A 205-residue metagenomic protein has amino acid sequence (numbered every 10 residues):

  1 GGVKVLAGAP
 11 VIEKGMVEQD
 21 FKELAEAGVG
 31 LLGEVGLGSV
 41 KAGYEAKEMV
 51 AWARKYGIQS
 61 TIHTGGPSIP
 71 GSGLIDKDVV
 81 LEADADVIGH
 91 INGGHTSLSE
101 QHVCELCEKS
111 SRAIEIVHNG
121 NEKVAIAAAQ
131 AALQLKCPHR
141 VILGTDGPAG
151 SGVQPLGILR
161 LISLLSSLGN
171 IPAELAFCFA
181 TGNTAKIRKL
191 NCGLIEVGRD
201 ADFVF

Functional and structural regions predicted by a protein language model:
G1-K41, E48-A51, K55: Divalent-metal coordination cores built from histidine and acidic residues
A9-E13, G120, N183: Acidic, glycine-rich active-site loops and adjacent beta-strand->loop/helix elements that engage anionic groups
V17, A46, G73, E100 (+4 more regions): Generic non-transmembrane alpha-helix signal with a bias for helix starts/N-cap capping motifs
Q19, E23-E26, H90, K109 (+3 more regions): Charged/polar, solvent-exposed surface patches and flexible loops
Q19-L24, E48, L106, A127 (+3 more regions): Alpha-helical scaffold segments in soluble metabolic enzymes
E23-E26, V79-E82, I195: A general structural signal for stabilizing positions within well-ordered secondary structure
L31-G152, G169: Active-site core of metal-dependent hydrolases
Q130-F205: His/Asp/Glu-enriched, well-ordered alpha-helical/loop segment that forms or immediately abuts the divalent-metal
